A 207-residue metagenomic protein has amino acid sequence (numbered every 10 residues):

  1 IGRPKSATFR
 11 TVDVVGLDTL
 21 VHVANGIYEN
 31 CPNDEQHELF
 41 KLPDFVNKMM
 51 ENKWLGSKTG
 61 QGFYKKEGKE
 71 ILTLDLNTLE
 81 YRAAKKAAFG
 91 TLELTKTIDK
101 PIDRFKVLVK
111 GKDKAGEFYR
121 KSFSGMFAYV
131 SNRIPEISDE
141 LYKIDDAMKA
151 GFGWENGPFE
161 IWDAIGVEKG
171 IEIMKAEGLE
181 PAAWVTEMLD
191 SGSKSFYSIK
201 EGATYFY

Functional and structural regions predicted by a protein language model:
I1-Y207: N-terminal glycine-rich phosphate-binding loop for ADP-containing cofactors
